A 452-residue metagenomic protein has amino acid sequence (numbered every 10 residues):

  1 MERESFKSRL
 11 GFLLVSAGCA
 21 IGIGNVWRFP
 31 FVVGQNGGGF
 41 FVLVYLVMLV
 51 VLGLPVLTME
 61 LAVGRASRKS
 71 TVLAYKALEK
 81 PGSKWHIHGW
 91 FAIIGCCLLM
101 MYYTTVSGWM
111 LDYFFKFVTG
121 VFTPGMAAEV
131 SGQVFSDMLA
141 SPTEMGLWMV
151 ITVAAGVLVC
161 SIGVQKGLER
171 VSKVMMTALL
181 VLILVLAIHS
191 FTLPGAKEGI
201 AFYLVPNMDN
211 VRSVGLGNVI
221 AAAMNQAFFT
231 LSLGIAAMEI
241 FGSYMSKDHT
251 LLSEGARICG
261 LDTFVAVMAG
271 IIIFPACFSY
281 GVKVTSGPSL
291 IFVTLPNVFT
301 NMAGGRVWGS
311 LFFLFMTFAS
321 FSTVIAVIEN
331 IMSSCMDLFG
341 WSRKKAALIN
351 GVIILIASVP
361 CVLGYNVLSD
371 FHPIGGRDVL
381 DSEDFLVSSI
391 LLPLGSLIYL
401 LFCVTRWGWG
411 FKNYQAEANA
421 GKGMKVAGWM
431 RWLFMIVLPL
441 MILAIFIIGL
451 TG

Functional and structural regions predicted by a protein language model:
M1-W27, V56-L61, R65-I87, S246-T250 (+1 more regions): Membrane-interface "cap" regions at the ends of multi-pass membrane proteins
E2-F6, E169, K173-F321, I325 (+2 more regions): Membrane-embedded translocation segments of transport machinery
R3, S107-A140, Y244-D248, S253 (+5 more regions): Helix-loop-helix connectors at the membrane interface of multi-pass transporters/channels
R3-E4, V32-N36, A66-F91, T104-Q165 (+5 more regions): Inter-helical loop and helix-membrane interface segments of multi-pass membrane transporters/permeases
E4, G34-M59, E144-M145, S388-P393: Extracellular loop-to-transmembrane helix junctions
S5, G11-L13, C19, G146-L147 (+5 more regions): Loop-to-transmembrane helix boundary motifs in multi-pass membrane proteins
G11-M48, A236-G242, L252-A256, G260-L261 (+1 more regions): Transmembrane helix-boundary motif of multi-pass solute transporters/channels
H88-F91, F339-G351, S382-I442: C-terminal membrane-solvent junction of multi-pass transporters and transport-like membrane proteins
